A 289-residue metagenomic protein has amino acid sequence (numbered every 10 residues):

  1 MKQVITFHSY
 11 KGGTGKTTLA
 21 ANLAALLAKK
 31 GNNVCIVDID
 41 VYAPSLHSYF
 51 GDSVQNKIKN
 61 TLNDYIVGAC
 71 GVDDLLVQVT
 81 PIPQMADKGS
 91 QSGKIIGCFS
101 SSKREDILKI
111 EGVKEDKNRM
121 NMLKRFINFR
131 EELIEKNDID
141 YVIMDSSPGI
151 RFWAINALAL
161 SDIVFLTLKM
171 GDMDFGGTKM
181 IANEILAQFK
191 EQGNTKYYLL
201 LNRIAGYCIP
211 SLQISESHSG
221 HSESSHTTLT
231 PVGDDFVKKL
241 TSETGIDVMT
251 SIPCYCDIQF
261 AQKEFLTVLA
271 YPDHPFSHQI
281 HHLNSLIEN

Functional and structural regions predicted by a protein language model:
M1-V4, P210-S211, E216-S222, N284-N289: Acidic-aromatic/histidine active-site loop/patch
K2-Y42: Walker A/P-loop phosphate-binding motif and the immediately C-terminal alpha-helix
T17-N22, F175, K179, D234 (+1 more regions): Short amphipathic alpha-helical segment that frequently serves as the phosphate-/nucleotide-binding helix
N22, L26, Y49, N156: Active-site signature of alpha/beta-hydrolase-fold catalytic machinery across serine- and Asp/Cys-nucleophile hydrolases
V41-L133, F260-L266: P-loop/Walker-type NTP enzyme "switch/lid" segment
P44-S45, D106-L108, G176, G206-S215 (+1 more regions): Switch/connector loops and helix/strand junctions flanking conserved nucleotide-binding motifs in nucleotide-processing
L108-I110, C256-H281: Inter-lobe coupling/hinge region of RecA-like P-loop helicase motors
K124-T250: Conserved catalytic-core segment of NTP-binding enzymes
